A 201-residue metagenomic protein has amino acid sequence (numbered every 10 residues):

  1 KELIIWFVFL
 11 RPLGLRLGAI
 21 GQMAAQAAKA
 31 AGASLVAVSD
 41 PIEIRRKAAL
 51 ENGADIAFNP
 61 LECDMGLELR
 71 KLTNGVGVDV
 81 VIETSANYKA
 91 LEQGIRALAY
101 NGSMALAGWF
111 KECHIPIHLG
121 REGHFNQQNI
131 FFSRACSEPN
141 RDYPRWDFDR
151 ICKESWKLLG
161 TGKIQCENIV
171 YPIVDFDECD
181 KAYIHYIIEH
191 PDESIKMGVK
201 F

Functional and structural regions predicted by a protein language model:
K1-C63, L67: Mid-domain Rossmann-like dinucleotide-binding core that forms the NAD(H)/NADP(H) cofactor-binding site
I4, I95, Y100, D142-F201: C-terminal hydrophobic helical "lid"/dimerization subdomain of Rossmann-like NAD(P)H-dependent oxidoreductases
W6, T73, S85, L98-A99: A generic alpha-to-beta junction signature in SAM-dependent methyltransferases
L13, A37, S103-A105, F131 (+1 more regions): Structural detector of well-ordered beta-strand residues that form the stable sheet scaffold of enzyme domains
A54, N74-V78, C166: Local beta-strand N-terminus motif with an aromatic residue
M65-G75: Conserved amphipathic alpha-helix within the SDR
I82: N-terminal Rossmann-like NAD(P) cofactor-binding module of classical short-chain dehydrogenase/reductase
K89-T161, F201: Glycine-rich phosphate-binding loop and adjacent beta-alpha segment of Rossmann(oid) nucleotide-cofactor-binding
